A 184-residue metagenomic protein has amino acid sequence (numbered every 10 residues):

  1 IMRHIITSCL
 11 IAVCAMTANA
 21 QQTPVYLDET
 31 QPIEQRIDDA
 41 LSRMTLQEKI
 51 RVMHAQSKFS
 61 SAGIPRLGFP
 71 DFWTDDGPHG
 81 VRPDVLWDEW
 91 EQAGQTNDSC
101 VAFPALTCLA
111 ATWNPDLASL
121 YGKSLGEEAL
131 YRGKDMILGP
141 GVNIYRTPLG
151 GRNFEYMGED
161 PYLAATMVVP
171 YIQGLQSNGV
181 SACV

Functional and structural regions predicted by a protein language model:
I1-M2, V180: N-terminal secretory signal peptides that target proteins for export/translocation
M2-L10: Sec-dependent signal peptide recognition, specifically the positively charged N-region followed immediately by
R3, A20-Q21: Intrinsically disordered, low-complexity regions enriched in polar/acidic and amide residues
L10-N19: Hydrophobic h-region of N-terminal signal peptides that target proteins for export in Gram-negative bacteria
Q21-V184: N-terminal beta-rich core of secreted/periplasmic extracellular enzymes
